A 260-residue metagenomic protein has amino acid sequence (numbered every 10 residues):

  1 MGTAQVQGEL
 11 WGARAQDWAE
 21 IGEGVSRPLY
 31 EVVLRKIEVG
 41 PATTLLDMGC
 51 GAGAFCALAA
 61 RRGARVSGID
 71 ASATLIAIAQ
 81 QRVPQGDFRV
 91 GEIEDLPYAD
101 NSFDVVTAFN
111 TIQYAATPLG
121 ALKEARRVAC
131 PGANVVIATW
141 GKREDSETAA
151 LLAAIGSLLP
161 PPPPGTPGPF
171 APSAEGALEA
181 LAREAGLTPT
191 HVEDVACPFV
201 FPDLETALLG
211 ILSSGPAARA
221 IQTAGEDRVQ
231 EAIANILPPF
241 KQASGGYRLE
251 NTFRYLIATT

Functional and structural regions predicted by a protein language model:
M1-T43, A54-L58, T74-I78, R82: Conserved class I S-adenosyl-L-methionine
Q7, V25-S26, A52-A54, P169-T260: Conserved Class I S-adenosyl-L-methionine
T44-L96, L119-G120: Class I SAM-dependent methyltransferase SAM/SAH-binding core
E94-V105: A short acidic, Gly/Pro-enriched loop at the edge of an enzyme's catalytic core that lines a small-molecule cofactor
V105-P118, G141: A short SAM/SAH-binding and catalytic strip from SAM-dependent methyltransferases
L119-G120, R126, A133-P202, A218: Conserved catalytic/acceptor-binding region of the Class I
